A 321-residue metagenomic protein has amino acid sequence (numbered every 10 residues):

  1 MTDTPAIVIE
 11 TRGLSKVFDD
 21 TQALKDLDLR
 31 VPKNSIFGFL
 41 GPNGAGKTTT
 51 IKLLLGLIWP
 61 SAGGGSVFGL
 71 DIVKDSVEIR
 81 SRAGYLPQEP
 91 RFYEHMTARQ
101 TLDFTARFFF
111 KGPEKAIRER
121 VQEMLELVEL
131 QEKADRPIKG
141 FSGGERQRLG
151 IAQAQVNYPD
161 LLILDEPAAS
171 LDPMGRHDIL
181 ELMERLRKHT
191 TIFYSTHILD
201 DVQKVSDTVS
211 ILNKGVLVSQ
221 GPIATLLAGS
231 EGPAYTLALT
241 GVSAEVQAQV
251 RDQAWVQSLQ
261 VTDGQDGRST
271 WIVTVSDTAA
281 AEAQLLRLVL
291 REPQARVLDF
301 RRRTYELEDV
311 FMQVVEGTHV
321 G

Functional and structural regions predicted by a protein language model:
D103, R107-F110, K115-K133: Conserved ABC ATPase "signature" region
P137-F141: Conserved ABC ATPase signature
V156-D160: A short, proline-enriched helix->beta-strand linker immediately N-terminal to the Walker B motif in ABC-type P-loop
L162-E166: Catalytic Walker B motif of ABC-type/P-loop ATPase nucleotide-binding domains
Q220-G221: ABC ATPase "signature
A234-V314, G321: Short, charged/small-residue-rich alpha-helical element at the C-terminal edge of ABC transporter nucleotide-binding
